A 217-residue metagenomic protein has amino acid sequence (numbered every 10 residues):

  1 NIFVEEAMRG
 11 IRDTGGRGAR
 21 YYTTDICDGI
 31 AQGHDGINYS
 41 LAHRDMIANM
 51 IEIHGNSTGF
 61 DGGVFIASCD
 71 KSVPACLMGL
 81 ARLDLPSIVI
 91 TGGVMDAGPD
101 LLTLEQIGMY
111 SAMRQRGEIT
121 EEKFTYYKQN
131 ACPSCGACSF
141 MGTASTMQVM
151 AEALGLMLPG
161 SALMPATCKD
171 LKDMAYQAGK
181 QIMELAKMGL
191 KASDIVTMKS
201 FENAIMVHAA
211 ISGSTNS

Functional and structural regions predicted by a protein language model:
I2-A42: Anionic-ligand anchoring segments at beta-strand to alpha-helix junctions in alpha/beta enzyme folds, i.e., glycine
S40-N203: Active-site cavity-forming subdomains of large catalytic enzyme subunits
I205-V207: Flexible, glycine-rich loop/tail regions that form catalytic "lids" or insertion modules at the edges of active sites
S212: Active-site-proximal helix/loop microenvironment of the serine DD-peptidase/beta-lactamase transpeptidase fold
